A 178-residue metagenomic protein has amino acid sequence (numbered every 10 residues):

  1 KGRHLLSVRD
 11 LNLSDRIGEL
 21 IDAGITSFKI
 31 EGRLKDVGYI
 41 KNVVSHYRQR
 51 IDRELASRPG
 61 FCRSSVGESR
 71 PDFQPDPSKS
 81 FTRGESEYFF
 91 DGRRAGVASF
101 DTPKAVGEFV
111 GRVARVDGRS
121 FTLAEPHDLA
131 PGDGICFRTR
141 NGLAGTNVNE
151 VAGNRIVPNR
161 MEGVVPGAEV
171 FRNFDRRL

Functional and structural regions predicted by a protein language model:
K1-L178: Surface-exposed amphipathic alpha-helical tracts and adjacent flexible/coil segments at the periphery of soluble enzymes
